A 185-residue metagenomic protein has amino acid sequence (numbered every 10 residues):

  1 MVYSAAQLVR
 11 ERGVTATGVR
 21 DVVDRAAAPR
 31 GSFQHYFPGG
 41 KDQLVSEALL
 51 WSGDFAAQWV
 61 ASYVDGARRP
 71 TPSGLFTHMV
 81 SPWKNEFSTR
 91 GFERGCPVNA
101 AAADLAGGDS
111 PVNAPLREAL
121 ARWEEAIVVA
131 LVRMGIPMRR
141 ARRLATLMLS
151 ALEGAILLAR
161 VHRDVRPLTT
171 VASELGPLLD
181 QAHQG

Functional and structural regions predicted by a protein language model:
M1-A6, V22, A48-A56, I127: Generic hydrophobic, amphipathic alpha-helix propensity
Q7-E47: Helix-turn-helix
V60-R94, L144-M148: Hydrophobic alpha-helical connector segments
S73-G74, A114-P115, R133-L149, R163-R166: All-alpha amphipathic helical-bundle segments outside canonical DNA-binding/catalytic cores that form hydrophobic
G74-H78, T89-A114: Amphipathic alpha-helical segments used for helix-helix packing
E86, V129, L149-R166, L178-Q184: Amphipathic C-terminal alpha-helical segment
R94-N99, R139-L158, T170, E174-P177: Hydrophobic alpha-helical segments that form the core of small-molecule binding pockets and/or dimer interfaces
G108-S110, L120-A145, Q181-G185: Hydrophobic alpha-helical bundle segments that form small-molecule/ligand-binding pockets
